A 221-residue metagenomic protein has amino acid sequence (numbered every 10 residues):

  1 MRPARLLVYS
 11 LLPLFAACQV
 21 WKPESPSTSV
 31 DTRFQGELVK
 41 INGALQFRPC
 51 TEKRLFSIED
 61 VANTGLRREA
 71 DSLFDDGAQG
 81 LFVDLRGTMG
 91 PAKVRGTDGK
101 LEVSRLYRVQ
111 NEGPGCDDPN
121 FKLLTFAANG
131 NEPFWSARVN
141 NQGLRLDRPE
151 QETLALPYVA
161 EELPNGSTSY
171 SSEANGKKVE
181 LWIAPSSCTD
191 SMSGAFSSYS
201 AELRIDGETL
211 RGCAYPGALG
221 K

Functional and structural regions predicted by a protein language model:
F15-A17: C-terminal motif of bacterial Sec signal peptides marking the signal peptidase cleavage site
Q19-W21: Bacterial signal peptide processing site
T28-R48, G87: Structural detector for short beta-strands of small beta-barrel domains
F34-L38, N42, E112-W135: Tryptophan-anchored aromatic micro-motifs
C50-N63, F126-W182: Central antiparallel beta-sheet cores of small beta-barrel/beta-sandwich binding domains
D75-G99: Flexible glycine-rich surface loops and low-complexity tracts that mediate binding to linear polymers
A92-D117: OB-fold/S1-family single-stranded nucleic acid-binding modules
A92-T97, D190-G194, S200-G212: Short, exposed beta-strand-loop hairpins at the edges of beta-sheets in extracellular/periplasmic proteins
